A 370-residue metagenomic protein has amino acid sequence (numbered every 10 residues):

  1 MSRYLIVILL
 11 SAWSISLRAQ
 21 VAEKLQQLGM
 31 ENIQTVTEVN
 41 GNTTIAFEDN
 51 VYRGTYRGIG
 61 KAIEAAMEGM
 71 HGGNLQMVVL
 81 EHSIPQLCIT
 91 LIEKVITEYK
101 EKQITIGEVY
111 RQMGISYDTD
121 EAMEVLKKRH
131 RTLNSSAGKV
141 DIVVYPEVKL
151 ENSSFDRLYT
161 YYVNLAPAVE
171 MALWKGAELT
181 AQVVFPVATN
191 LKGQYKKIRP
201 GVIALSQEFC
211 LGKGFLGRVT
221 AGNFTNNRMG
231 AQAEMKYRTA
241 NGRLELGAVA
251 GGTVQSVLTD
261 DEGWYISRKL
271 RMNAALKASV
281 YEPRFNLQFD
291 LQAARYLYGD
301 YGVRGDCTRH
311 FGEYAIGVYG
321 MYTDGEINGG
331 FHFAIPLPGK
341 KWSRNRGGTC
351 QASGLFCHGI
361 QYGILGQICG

Functional and structural regions predicted by a protein language model:
M1-Y4: Positively charged n-region of N-terminal signal peptides that target proteins for export
I8-L17: Hydrophobic h-region of N-terminal signal peptides that target proteins for export in Gram-negative bacteria
Q20-A204, S267: Outer-membrane beta-barrel initiation region
A46-D49, I142-S154, L179-V187, G212-F224 (+4 more regions): Transmembrane beta-strand segments that form the barrel wall of outer-membrane beta-barrel proteins
T55, S153-Y161, L173-K175, P186-P200 (+6 more regions): Solvent-exposed loop/turn segments connecting transmembrane beta-strands in outer-membrane beta-barrel proteins
V79-K128, P283-D290, Y296-G299, H310-G317 (+1 more regions): Flexible, glycine-rich linker and terminal segments associated with outer-membrane beta-barrel/transport systems
H130-D141, A172-E178, C210-L216, A240-L246 (+2 more regions): Short loop/turn motifs that connect adjacent beta-strands in outer-membrane beta-barrel proteins
V163-L173, I198-L211, G230-A250, M272-E282 (+2 more regions): Feature captures outer-membrane beta-barrel proteins of Gram-negative bacteria and organelles
